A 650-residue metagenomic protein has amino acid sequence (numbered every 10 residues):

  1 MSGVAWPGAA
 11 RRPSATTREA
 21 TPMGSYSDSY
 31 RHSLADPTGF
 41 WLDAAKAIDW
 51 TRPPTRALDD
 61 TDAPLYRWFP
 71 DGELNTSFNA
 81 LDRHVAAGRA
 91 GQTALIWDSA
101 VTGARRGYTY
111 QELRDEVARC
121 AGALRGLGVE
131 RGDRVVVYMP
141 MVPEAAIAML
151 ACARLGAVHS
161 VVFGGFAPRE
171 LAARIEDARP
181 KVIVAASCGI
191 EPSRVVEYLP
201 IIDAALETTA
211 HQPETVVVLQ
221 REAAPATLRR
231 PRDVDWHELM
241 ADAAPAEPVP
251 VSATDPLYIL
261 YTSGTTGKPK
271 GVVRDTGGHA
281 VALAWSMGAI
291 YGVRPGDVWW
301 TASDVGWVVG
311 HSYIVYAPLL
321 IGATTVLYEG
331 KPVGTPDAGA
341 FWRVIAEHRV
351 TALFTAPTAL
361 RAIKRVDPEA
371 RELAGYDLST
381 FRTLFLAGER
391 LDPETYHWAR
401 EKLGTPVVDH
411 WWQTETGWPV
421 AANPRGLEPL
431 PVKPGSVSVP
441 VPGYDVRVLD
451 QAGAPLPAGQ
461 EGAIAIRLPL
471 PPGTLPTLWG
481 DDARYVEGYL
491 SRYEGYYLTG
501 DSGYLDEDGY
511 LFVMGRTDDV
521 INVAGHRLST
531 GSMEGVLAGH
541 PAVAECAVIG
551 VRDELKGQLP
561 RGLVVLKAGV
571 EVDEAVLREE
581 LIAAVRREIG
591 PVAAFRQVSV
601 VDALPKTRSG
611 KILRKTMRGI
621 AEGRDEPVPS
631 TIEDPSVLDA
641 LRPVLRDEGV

Functional and structural regions predicted by a protein language model:
S77-F78, L95-L150, A167-A172, L228-E238 (+1 more regions): Conserved AMP-binding/adenylate-forming core of the ANL superfamily
G91-T93, V216-L219, L228-Y261, K268 (+4 more regions): Conserved pre-ATP/AMP-binding loop-to-beta segment of ANL
L150, R154-E238, A356-P357: Structural core segment of the AMP-binding/adenylate-forming
V162-C188, I202, A346, L353 (+6 more regions): AMP-binding/adenylate-forming catalytic core of the ANL superfamily
V218, L555, R587-I612, D625-G649: AMP-binding/adenylate-forming catalytic domain of the ANL superfamily
A280-V298, V308-A352, R365-E372: Conserved AMP-binding/adenylation subdomain of ANL enzymes
A323, T351-T355, K364-P431, D445: Gly/Ser/Thr-rich phosphate-binding loop
V439-G443, A454-Y489, L528, D625-E626: Conserved ATP/PPi-binding loop(s) of AMP-dependent carboxylate-activating enzymes
